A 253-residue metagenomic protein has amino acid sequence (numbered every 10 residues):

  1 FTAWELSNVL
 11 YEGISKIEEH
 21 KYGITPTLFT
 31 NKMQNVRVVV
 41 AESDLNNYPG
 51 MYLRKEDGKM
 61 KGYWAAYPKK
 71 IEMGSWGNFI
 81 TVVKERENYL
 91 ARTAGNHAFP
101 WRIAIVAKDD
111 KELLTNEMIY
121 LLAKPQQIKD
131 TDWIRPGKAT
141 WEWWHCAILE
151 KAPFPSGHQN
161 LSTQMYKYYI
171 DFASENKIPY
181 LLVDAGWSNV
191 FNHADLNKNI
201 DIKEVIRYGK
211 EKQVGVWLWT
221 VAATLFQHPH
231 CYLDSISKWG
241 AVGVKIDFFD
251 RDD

Functional and structural regions predicted by a protein language model:
F1-Q127: N-terminal accessory beta-strand-rich subdomains and adjacent acidic, glycine-rich linkers that precede catalytic cores
F29, V38-V40, W101-I105, T140-E142 (+4 more regions): Generic structural hydrophobic/aromatic packing signal, biased to beta-strands
Y89-R92, Y169-I170, V205, Y232: Generic recognition of flexible, low-complexity loop/linker segments
G95-N176: An acidic-aromatic substrate-binding cleft motif
K167, P179, A185-N189: Intrinsically disordered, low-complexity acidic regions
N176-I178, G240: Short loop/turn motifs at secondary-structure junctions
D184-D253: Aromatic- and carboxylate-enriched substrate-binding clefts and catalytic-loop regions of carbohydrate-active enzymes
